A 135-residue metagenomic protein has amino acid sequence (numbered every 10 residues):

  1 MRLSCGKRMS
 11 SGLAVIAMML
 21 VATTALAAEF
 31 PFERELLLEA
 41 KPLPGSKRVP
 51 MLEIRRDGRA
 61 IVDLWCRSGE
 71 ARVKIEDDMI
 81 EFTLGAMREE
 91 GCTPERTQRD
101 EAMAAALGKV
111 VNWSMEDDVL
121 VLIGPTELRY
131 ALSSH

Functional and structural regions predicted by a protein language model:
R2-R8, T23-H135: Lipid interaction determinants
S11-A22: Bacterial N-terminal signal peptides
